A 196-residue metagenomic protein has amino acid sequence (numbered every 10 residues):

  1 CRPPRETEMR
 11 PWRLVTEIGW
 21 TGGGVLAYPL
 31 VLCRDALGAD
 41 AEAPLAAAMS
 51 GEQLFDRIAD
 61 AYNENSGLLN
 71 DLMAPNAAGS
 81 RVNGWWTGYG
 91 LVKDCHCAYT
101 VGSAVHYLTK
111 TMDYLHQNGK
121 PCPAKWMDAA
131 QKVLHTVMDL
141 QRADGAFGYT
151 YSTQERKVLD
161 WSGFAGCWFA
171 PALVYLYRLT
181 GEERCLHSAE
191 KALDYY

Functional and structural regions predicted by a protein language model:
C1-R13, P44-A77, W126-F147, E183-Y196: Long, well-ordered core segments of solenoidal/helical folds
R2-G24, S80-S103, G148-W168: Solvent-exposed loop and edge beta-strand segments that line ligand/cofactor-binding and catalytic clefts
G22-V25, P29, S50, L54 (+2 more regions): Conserved alpha-helical elements of sugar-nucleotide-dependent glycosyltransferases
G24-L45, G102-C122, C167-E183: Well-ordered alpha-helical scaffold segments within catalytic/enzyme domains
A27-P29, G38, P44, D60-A61 (+4 more regions): A broadly structural signal marking compact, well-ordered functional cores that mediate small-ligand/cofactor/substrate
A41, C97, P123, M127 (+3 more regions): Flexible, glycine- and charge-enriched loops at secondary-structure boundaries
A61, N65, D94-V101, T109 (+4 more regions): Extended amphipathic alpha-helical coiled-coil/heptad-repeat regions
W85, G90-V92, C97, A104-L108 (+3 more regions): Extended, compositionally biased low-complexity polar/Lys-Gly-rich tracts and adjacent boundary/linker regions are
